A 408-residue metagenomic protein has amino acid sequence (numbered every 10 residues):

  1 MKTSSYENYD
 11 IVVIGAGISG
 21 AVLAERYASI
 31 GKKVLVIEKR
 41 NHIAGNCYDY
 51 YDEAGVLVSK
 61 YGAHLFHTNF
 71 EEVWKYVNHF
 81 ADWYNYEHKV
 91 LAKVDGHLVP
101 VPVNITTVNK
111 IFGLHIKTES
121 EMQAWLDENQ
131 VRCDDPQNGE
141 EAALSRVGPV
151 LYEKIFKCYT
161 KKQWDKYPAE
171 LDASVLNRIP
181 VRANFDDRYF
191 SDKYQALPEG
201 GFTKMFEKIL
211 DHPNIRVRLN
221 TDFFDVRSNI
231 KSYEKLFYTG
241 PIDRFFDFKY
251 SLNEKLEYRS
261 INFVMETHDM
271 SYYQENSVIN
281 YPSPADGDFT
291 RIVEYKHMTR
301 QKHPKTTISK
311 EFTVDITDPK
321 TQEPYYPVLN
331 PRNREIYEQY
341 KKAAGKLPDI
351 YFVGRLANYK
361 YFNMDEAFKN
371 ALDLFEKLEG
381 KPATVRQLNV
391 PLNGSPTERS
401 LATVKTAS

Functional and structural regions predicted by a protein language model:
M1-E7: A short, basic/flexible loop-to-alpha-helix module at the beginning of a structural domain
Y9-V36: N-terminal Rossmann-like FAD-binding beta1-loop-alpha1 element of flavoenzymes
I18-G20, N41-I43, T106, K161 (+5 more regions): Short, solvent-exposed loop/turn segments at secondary-structure junctions
A28-E53: Glycine-rich FAD pyrophosphate-binding loop
A54-N129: Dinucleotide-binding Rossmann-like beta1-alpha1 core, especially the glycine-rich loop that anchors the ADP
D95-K235, T239, R244-F246: Active-site/ligand-binding neighborhood in enzyme catalytic cores
T221-A343: Mid-domain catalytic core of redox enzymes that form a hydrophobic substrate pocket/lid adjacent to a catalytic redox
R291-S408: Conserved flavin/dinucleotide-binding core of flavoenzymes
